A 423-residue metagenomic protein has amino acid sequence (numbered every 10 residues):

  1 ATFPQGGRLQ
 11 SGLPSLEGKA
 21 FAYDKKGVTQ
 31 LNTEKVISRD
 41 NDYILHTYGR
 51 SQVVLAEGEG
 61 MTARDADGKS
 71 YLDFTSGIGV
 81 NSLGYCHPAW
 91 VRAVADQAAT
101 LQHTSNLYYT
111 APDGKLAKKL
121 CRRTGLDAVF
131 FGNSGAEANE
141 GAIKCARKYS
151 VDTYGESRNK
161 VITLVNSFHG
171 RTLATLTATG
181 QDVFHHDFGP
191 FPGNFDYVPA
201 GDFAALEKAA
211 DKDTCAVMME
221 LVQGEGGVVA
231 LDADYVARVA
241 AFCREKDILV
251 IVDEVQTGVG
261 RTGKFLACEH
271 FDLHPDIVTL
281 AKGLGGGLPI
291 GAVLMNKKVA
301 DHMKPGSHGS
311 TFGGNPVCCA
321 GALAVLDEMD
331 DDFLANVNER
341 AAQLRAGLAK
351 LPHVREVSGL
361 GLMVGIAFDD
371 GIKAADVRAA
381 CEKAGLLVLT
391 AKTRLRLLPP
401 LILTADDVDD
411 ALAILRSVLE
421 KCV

Functional and structural regions predicted by a protein language model:
T2-Q10: Extreme N-terminal basic, low-complexity initiation segments that serve as generic localization/processing leaders
G6, D24-K25, S417: Compositionally biased, intrinsically disordered low-complexity segments
G18-Q30: Short, Lys/Arg-enriched N-terminal segments with co-localized hydrophobic residues within the first ~10-30 amino acids
Q30-V423: Conserved N-terminal phosphate-binding loop of PLP-dependent enzymes in the Aspartate aminotransferase
